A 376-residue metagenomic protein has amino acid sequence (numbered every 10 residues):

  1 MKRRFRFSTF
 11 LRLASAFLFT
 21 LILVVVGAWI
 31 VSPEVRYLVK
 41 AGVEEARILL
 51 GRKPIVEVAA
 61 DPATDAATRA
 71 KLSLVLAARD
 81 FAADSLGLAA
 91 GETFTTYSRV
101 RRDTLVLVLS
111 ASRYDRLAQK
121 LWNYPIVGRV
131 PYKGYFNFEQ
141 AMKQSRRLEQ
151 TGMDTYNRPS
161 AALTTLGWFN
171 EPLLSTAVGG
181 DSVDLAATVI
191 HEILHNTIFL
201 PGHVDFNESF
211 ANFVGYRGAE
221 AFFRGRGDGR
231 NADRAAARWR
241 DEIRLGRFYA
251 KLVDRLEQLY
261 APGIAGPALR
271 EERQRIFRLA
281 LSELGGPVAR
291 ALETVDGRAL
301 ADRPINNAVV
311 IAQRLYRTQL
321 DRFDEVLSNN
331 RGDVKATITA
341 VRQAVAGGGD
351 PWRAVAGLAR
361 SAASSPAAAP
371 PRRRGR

Functional and structural regions predicted by a protein language model:
K2-L23: N-terminal Sec-pathway targeting helices
R12, L23-L49, I55-V56, V183 (+2 more regions): Metalloprotease/metallohydrolase-associated module, dominated by Zn2+-dependent proteases
V25-L105, R322, G357-A368, R372-R374: N-terminal mature-domain "stem" immediately C-terminal to a signal peptide or N-terminal signal-anchor/transmembrane
G42-E44, W168-N170, G297-A299: Short, motif-level signal for alpha-helix interfacial/capping segments enriched in acidic residues and aromatics/proline
I48, D61, T68-V75, G134-A141 (+7 more regions): Solvent-exposed, acidic/flexible segments
A63-T64, A77-G87, L194-F199, G215-G227 (+5 more regions): Sec-exported extracytoplasmic/periplasmic mature domains
A78-E242: Acidic/His-rich structured neighborhood in mature extracellular/periplasmic domains
G246-R376: Pan-zinc metallopeptidase signature
